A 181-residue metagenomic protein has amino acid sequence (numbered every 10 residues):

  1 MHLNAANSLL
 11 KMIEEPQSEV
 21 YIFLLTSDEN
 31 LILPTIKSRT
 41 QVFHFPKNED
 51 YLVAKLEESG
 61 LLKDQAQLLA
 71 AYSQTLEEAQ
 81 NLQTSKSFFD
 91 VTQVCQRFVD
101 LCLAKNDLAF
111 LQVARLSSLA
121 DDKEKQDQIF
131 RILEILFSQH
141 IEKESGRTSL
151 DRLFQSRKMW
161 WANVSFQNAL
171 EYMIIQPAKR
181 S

Functional and structural regions predicted by a protein language model:
M1-L10, I32: Conserved AAA+/SF3 P-loop NTPase catalytic/coupling segment centered on the Walker-B
N7-F23: Conserved catalytic/switch belt of AAA+ P-loop NTPases
S18-Y21, T26-I132, L136-S181: Charged, glycine-rich active-site and insertion segments that engage polyanionic ligands
